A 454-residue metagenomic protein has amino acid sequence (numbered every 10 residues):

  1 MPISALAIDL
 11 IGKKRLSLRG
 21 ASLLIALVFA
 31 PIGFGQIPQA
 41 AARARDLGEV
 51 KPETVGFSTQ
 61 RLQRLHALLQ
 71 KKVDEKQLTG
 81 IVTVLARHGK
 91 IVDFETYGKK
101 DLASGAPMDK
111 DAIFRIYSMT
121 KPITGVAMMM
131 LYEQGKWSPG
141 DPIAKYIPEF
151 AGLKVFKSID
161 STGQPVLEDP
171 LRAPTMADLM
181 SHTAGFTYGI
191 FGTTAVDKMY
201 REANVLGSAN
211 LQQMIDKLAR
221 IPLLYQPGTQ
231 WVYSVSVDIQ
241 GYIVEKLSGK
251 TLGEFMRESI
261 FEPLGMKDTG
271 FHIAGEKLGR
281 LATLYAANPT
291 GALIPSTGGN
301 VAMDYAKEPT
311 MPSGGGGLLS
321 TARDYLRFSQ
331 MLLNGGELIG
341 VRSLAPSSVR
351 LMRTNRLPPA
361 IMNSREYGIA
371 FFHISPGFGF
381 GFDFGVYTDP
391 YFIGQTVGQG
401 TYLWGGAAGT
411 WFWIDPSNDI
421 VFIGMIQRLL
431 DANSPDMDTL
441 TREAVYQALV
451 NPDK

Functional and structural regions predicted by a protein language model:
M1-L16: N-terminal secretory signal peptides that target proteins for export/translocation
G20-G33: Bacterial N-terminal signal peptides
G35, A40-A44: Boundary at the C-terminal end of the N-terminal hydrophobic targeting segment
R43, G48-I116, S138, G152-S161 (+3 more regions): Short, conserved catalytic-motif segment at the N-terminal edge
R43-G48, D101, K145-P148, G152-V397: Short, surface-exposed loop or secondary-structure junction motifs that flank catalytic or metal-binding residues
S58, K121, T321: Short, conserved phosphate/pyrophosphate- and ester-handling motifs at nucleotide-, phospho-/glycolipid
Q63-Q70, G89-F94, A112-I147, A151 (+3 more regions): Active-site SXXK
F412-W413, D419-R428: Short, well-ordered beta-strand elements
